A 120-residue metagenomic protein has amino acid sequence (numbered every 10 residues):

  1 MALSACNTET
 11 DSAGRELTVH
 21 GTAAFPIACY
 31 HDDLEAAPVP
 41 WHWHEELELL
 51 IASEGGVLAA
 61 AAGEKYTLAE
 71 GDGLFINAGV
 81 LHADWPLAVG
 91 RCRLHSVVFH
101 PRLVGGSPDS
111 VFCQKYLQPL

Functional and structural regions predicted by a protein language model:
M1-T67, G73, V80: Generic protein-terminus/edge-of-domain signal
A2-S12, E16-F25, L81-L120: A hydrophobic/aromatic-rich effector-binding and dimerization subdomain of bacterial HTH-type transcriptional regulators
A69-E70, W85: Short amphipathic alpha-helical leader/targeting segments
L74-I76, G105: Short hydrophobic-aromatic micro-motifs
